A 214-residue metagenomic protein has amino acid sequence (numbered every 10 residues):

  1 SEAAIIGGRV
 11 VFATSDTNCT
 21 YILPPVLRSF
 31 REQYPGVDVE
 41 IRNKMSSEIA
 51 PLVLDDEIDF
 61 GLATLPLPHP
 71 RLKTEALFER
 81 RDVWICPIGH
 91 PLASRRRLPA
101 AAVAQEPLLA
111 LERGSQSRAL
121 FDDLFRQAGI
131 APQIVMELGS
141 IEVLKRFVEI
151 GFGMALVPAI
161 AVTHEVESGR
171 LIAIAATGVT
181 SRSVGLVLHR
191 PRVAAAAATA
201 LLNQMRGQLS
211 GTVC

Functional and structural regions predicted by a protein language model:
A4, H69-L108: Flexible hinge/capping segments at coil-to-helix
I5-P70, L138: Central regulatory/effector-binding core of bacterial HTH transcription factors
R9-A13, G61, I85, L109 (+2 more regions): Short, well-ordered beta-strand segments
I22, I172-C214: A late-sequence structural motif
M45-I58, A63-T64, Q116-L171: Hydrophobic hinge/microswitch elements
L65-P66, I88, A159-A161, T177: Short secondary-structure boundary segments
K73-V83, A159-I160, S168-T180: Short beta-strand->loop
L92-A93, L98, P107-A128, A194-N203 (+1 more regions): Secondary-structure junction motif
